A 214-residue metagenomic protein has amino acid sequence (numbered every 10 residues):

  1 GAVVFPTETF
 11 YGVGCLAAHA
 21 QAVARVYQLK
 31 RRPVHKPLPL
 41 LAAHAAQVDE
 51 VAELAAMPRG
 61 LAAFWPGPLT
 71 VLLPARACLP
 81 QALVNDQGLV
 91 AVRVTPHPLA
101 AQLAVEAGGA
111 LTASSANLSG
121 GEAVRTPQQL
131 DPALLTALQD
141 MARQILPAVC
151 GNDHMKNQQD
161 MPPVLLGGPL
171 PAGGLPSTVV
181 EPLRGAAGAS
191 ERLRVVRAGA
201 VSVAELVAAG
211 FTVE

Functional and structural regions predicted by a protein language model:
G1-E214: Active-site-adjacent structural elements in enzyme catalytic cores
